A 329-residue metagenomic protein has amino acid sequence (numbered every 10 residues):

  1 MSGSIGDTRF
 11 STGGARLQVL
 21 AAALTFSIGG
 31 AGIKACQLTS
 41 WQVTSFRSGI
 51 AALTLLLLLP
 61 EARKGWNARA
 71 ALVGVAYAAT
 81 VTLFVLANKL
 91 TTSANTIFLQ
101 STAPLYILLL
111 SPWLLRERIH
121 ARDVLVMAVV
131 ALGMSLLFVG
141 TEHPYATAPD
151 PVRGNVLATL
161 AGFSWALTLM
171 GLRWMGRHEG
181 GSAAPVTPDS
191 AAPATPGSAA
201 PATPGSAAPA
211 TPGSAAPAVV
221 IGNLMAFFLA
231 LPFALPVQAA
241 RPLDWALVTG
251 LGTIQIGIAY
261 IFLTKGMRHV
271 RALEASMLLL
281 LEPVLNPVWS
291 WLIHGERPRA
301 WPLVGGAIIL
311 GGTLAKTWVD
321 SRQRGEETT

Functional and structural regions predicted by a protein language model:
S2, S48, D244, S276 (+1 more regions): C-terminal-most transmembrane helix of multi-pass membrane proteins
T12-A15, Q37-S45, R63-N67, V139-S164 (+2 more regions): Juxtamembrane helix-entry segments on the extracytoplasmic side of multipass membrane proteins
A23, L55, I107-L108, P144-A191 (+3 more regions): Transmembrane alpha-helical segments that form core, pore/gating elements of small-molecule transporters/exporters
T25-F26, G30, E61-Q100, L108 (+3 more regions): Specific transmembrane alpha-helical segments of multi-pass solute transporters/efflux pumps, especially DMT/EamA
Q42-S45, G49-L53, V85-R118, D123-V124 (+2 more regions): Specific alpha-helical transmembrane segments that line the substrate/conduction pathway and gating interfaces
L55, Y77, L109, R122-E142 (+4 more regions): Hydrophobic transmembrane alpha-helices of multi-pass small-molecule transport proteins
K64-A70, I97-Q100, R116-L136, P151-N155 (+1 more regions): Loop-to-transmembrane alpha-helix entry segments
T96-T102, L172-T187, P209-M225, I256-L292: Helix-helix packing/entry segments at the starts of transmembrane helices
